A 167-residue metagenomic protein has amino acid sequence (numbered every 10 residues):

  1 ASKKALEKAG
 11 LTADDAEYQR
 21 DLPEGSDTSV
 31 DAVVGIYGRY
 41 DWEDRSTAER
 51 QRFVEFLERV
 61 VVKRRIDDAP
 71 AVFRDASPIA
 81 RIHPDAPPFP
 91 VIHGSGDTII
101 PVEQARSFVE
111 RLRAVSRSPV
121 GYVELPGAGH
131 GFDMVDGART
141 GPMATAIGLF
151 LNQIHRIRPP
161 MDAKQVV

Functional and structural regions predicted by a protein language model:
A1-A48: Primarily recognizes the serine-hydrolase "nucleophile elbow" in alpha/beta-hydrolase and SGNH/GDSL folds
A16-P23, R65-R81, A86-P87: Active-site nucleophile elbow and catalytic-triad environment of alpha/beta-hydrolase enzymes
S29-A32, A86-P88, R117-V120: Loop/turn elements at helix/coil->beta-strand transitions in domains of secreted/extracellular proteins
V33-Y37, I92, L125-P126: Alpha/beta-hydrolase-fold catalytic nucleophile elbow
D85, P90-H93, D97: Short beta-strand/loop motif that positions the catalytic acidic residue of the alpha/beta-hydrolase fold
T98-S107: Conserved alpha/beta-hydrolase "acid-adjacent" motif
A128-R139: Catalytic histidine-centered segment of alpha/beta-hydrolase-like enzymes
A138-V167: Catalytic active-site module of serine/aspartate enzymes centered on a nucleophile-bearing elbow/loop
